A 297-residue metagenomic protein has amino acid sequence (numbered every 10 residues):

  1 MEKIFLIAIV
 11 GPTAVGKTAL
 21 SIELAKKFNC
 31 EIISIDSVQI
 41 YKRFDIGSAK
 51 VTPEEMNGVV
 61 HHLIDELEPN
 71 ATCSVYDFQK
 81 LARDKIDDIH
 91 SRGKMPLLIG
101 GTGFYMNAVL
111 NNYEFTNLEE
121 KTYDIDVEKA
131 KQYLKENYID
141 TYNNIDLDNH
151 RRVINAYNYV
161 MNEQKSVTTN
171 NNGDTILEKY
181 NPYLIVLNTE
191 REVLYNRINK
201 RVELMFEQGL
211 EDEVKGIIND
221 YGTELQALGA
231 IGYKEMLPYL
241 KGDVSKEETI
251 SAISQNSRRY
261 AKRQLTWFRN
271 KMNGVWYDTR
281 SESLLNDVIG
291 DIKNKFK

Functional and structural regions predicted by a protein language model:
M1-K297: Phosphate/pyrophosphate-binding catalytic cores of soluble transferases and nucleic-acid-acting enzymes
